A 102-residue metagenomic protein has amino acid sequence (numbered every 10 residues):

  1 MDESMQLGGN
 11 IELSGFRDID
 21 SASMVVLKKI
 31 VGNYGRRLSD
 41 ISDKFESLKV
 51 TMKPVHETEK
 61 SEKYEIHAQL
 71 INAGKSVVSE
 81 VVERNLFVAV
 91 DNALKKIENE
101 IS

Functional and structural regions predicted by a protein language model:
M1-E65, Q69-S102: Polyanion-binding surfaces on beta-sheet-dominated domains and ring/shell assemblies
